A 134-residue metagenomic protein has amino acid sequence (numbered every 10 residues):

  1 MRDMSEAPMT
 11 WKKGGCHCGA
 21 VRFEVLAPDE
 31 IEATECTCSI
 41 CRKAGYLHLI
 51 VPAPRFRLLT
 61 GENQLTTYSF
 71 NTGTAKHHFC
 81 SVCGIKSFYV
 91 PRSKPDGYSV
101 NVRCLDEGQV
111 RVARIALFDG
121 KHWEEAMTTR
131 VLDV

Functional and structural regions predicted by a protein language model:
M1-V134: A short Gly-Trp-Pro
